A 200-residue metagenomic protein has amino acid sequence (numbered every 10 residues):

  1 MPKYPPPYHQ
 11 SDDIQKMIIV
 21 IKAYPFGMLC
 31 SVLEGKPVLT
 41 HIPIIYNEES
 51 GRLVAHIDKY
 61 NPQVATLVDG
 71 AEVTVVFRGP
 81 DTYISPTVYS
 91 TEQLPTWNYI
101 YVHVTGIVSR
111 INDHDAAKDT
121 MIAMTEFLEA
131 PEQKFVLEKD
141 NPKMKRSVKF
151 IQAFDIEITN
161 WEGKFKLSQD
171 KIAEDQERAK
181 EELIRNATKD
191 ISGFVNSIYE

Functional and structural regions predicted by a protein language model:
M1-S50: An N-terminal domain-cap segment
P2, S109-E200: C-terminal edge-of-domain segments
I18, Q93, K143-R146: A generic local secondary-structure boundary/capping motif
V32, D58, R78, I107 (+1 more regions): Structured loops at beta-to-helix junctions and adjacent beta-edge loops in soluble globular domains
E34-G70, T74: A positional/architectural concept
V38, E49, D69, T96-V102 (+1 more regions): A short, structural micro-pattern
V54, T74, H103-T105, A153-E157: Beta-strand secondary-structure signal
Y60-T120: Short, structured beta-strand-loop surface elements
